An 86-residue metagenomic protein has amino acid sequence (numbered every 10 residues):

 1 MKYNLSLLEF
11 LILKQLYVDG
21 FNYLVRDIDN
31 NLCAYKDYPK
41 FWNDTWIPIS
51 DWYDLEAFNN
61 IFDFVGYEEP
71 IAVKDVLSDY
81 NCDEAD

Functional and structural regions predicted by a protein language model:
S6-V18: Surface-exposed ligand/attachment interfaces on beta-rich extracellular proteins
F10-I12, W46, W52: Tryptophan-centered short beta-strand motifs
L11-L13, K36, P70: Alpha-helical interaction segments
D19-Y23, D29-N31: Short, surface-exposed beta-edge/turn micro-motifs
V25-R26, K36: Hydrophobic side chains in beta-strands
N31-T45: Short, surface-exposed terminal/edge motifs of secreted or surface/virion proteins that either
I49-D86: Low-complexity intrinsically disordered segments
